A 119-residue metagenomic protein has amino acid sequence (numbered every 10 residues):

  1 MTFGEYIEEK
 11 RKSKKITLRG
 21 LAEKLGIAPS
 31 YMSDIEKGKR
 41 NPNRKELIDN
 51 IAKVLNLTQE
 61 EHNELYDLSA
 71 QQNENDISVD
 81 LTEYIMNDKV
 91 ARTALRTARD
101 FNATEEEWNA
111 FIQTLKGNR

Functional and structural regions predicted by a protein language model:
M1-K14, E106-T114: A short, Lys/Arg-rich alpha-helix, primarily the initiator
I7, L21-A22, M32-I35: Conserved hydrophobic/aromatic packing and binding residues within compact polymer-binding modules
R19-A22, I51: Short alpha-helical "recognition helix" segments of helix-turn-helix
G26-P42, N50: Recognition helix of helix-turn-helix/homeodomain-like DNA-binding domains that insert into the DNA major groove
E46-E64: DNA major-groove recognition helix of helix-turn-helix/homeodomain DNA-binding modules
A70-R119: Interfacial/linker helices and their anchor residues that mediate assembly or domain coupling
